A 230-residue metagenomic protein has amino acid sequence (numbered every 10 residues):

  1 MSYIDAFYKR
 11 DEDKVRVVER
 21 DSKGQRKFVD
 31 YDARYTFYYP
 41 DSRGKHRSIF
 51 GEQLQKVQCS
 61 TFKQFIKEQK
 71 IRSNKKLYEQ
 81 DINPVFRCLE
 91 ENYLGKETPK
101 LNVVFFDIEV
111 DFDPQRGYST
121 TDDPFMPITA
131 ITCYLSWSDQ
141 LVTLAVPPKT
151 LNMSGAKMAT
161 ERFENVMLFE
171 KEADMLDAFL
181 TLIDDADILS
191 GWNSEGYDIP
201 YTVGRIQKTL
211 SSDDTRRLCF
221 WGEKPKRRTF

Functional and structural regions predicted by a protein language model:
M1-F230: The two-metal-ion catalytic cores of nucleic-acid processing enzymes
